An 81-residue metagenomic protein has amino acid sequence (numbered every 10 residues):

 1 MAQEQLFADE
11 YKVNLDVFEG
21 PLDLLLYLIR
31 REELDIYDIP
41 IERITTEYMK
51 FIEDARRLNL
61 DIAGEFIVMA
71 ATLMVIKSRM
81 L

Functional and structural regions predicted by a protein language model:
M1-L81: Long, charge-dense, low-complexity tracts
